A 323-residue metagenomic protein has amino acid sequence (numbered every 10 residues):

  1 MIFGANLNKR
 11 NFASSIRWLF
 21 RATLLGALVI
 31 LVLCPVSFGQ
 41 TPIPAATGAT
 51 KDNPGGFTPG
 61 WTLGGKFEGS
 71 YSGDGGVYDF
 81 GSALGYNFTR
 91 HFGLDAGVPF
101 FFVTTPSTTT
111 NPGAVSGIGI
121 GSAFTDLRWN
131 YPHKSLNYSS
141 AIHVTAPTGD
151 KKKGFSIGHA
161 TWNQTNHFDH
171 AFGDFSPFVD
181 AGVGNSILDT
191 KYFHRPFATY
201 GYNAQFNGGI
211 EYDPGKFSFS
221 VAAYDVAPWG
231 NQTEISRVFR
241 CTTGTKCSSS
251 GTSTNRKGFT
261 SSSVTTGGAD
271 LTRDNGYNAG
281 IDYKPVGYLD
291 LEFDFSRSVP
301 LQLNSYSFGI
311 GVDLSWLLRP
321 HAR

Functional and structural regions predicted by a protein language model:
M1-T50, L318-R323: Cleavable N-terminal export/targeting peptides
C34-K66, S70-D74, R128, D169 (+1 more regions): Outer-membrane beta-barrel biogenesis signature
N53-L63, R90-F92, K134-S140, G173-V179 (+5 more regions): Outer-envelope beta-barrel architecture signal
G65-F67, S82-Y86, T125-W129, I142 (+7 more regions): Residues on the lipid-exposed face of transmembrane beta-strands in outer-membrane beta-barrel proteins
G65-G73, V98-T104, Y131, V144-D150 (+6 more regions): Transmembrane beta-strands of outer-membrane beta-barrel pores
S70-Y78, G117-I118, P132-K134, K152-S156 (+2 more regions): Solvent-exposed loop/turn segments connecting transmembrane beta-strands in outer-membrane beta-barrel proteins
F100-Q205, S236, T243, C247-T272: Outer-membrane pore/translocation modules
T105-T109, Y200, A204-R323: Outer membrane beta-barrel transmembrane domains
